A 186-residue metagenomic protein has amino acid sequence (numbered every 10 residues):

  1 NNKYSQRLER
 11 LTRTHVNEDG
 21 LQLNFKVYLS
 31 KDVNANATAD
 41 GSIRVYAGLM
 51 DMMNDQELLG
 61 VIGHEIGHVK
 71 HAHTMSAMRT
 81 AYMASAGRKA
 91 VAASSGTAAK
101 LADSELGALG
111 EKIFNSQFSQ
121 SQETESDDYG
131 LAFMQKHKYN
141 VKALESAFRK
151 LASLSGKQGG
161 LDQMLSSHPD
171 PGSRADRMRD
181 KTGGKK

Functional and structural regions predicted by a protein language model:
N1-K186: A Zn2+-metalloprotease active-site environment signal
